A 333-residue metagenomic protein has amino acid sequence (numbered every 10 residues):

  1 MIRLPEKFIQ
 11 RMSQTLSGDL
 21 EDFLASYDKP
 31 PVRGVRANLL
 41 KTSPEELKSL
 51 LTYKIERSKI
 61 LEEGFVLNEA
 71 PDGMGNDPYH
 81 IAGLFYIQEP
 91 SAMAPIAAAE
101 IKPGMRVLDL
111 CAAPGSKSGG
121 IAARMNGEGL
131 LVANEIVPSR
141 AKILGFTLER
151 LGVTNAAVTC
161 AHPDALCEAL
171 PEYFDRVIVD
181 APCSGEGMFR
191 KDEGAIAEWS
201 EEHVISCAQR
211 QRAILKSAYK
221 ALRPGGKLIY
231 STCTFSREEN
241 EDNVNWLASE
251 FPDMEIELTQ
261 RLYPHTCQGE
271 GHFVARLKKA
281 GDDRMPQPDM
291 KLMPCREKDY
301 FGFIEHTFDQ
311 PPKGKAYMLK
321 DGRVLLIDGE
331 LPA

Functional and structural regions predicted by a protein language model:
M1-T15, D19-K48, A280-A333: Polybasic, low-complexity RNA-engagement segments
R33-M93: Conserved AdoMet
K102-P103, C167-I178: A short acidic, Gly/Pro-enriched loop at the edge of an enzyme's catalytic core that lines a small-molecule cofactor
G104-A113: Conserved class I S-adenosyl-L-methionine
P114-G127: Conserved SAM-binding loop of SAM-dependent methyltransferases across substrates and taxa, primarily the Class I
M125-N126, L222-P224: Helix-to-beta-strand junctions that scaffold the AdoMet/dcAdoMet cofactor pocket in Class I SAM-dependent enzymes
N134-P171: S-adenosyl-L-methionine
S139, R176-S217, I229, C233-N240: Mobile active-site "lid"/loop adjacent to the S-adenosyl-L-methionine
